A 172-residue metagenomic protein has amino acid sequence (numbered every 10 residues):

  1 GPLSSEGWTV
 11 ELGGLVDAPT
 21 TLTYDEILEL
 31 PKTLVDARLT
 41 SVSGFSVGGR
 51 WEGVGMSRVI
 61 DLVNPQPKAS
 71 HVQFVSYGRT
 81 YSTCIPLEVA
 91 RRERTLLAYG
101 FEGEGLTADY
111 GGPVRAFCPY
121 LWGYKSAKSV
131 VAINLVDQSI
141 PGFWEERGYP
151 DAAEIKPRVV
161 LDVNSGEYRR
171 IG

Functional and structural regions predicted by a protein language model:
G1-G172: Structured, non-membrane catalytic/scaffold regions adjacent to prosthetic-group chemistry
